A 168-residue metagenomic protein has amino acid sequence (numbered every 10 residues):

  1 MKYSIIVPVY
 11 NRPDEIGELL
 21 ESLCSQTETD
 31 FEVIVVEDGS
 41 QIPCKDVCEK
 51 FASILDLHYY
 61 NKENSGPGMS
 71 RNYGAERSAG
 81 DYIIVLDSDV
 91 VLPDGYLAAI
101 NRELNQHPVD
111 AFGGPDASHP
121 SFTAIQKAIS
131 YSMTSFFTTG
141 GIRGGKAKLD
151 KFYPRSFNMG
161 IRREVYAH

Functional and structural regions predicted by a protein language model:
M1-S25: N-proximal low-complexity "stem/linker" segments adjacent to membrane-targeting elements
V9-G17, E37, Q41-I42, P93-D94: A structural helix-start
L20-N61: Acidic donor-binding segment of Leloir-type glycosyltransferases
K62-S78, A99, L149, Y153-F157: Glycine-rich, basic loop-to-helix element that forms the pyrophosphate-binding segment of sugar-nucleotide handling
I83: Short aromatic/hydrophobic "clamp" motif used to bind/position activated sugar donors
D87-V91: The conserved acidic donor/metal-binding loop of glycosyltransferases
G95-K127, Y131: Conserved donor NDP-sugar-binding/catalytic core segment of glycosyltransferases
S118, G141-E164: A recurrent flexible, glycine/aromatic-enriched loop bordering the glycosyltransferase active site that acts as
